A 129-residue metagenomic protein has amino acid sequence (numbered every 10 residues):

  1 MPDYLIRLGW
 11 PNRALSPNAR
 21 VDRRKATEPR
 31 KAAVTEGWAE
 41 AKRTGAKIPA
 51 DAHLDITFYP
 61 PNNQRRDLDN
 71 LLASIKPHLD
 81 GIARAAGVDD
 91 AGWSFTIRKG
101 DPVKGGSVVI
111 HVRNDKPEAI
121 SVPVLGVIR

Functional and structural regions predicted by a protein language model:
M1-R129: Catalytic phosphate/metal-binding cores of nucleic-acid and nucleotide-processing enzymes, i.e., regions that mediate
